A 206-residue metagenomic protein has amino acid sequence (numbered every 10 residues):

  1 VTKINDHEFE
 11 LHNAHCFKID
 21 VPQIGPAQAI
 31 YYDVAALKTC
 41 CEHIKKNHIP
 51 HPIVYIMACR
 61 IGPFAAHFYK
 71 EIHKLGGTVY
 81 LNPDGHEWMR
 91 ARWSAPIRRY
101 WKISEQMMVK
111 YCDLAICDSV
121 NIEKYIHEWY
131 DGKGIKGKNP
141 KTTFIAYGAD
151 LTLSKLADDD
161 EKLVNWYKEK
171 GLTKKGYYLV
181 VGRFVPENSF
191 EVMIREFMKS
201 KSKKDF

Functional and structural regions predicted by a protein language model:
V1-A27, I122, H127-W129, K136-P140: N-terminal strand-loop element at the rim of the active site of nucleotide-sugar-dependent glycosyltransferases
V1-I4, K46-I49, M198-S200: N-terminal subdomain of nucleotide-sugar transferases
N13-T39, R90-I97: A short, charged, and often flexible helix/loop element on the N-terminal side of the glycosyltransferase catalytic
I30-C40, I49-D84: An aromatic- and histidine-rich active-site surface loop
I97-C117: Membrane-proximal helix-turn-helix segments that form the acceptor-binding/catalytic region of lipid-linked
N121, G148: Carbohydrate-associated surface elements
K155-G171: A short helix/loop element that forms part of the nucleotide-sugar donor recognition site in Leloir-type
Y167-N188, I194-K199: Conserved donor-binding/catalytic core segment of Leloir-type glycosyltransferases
